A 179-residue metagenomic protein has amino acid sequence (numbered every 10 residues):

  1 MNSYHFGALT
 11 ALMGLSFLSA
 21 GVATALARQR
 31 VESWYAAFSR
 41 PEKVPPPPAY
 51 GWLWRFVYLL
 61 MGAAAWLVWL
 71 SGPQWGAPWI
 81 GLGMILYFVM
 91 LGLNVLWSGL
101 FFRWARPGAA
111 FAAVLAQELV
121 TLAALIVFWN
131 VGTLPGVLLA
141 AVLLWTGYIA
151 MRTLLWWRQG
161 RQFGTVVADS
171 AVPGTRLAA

Functional and structural regions predicted by a protein language model:
N2-L26: N-terminal signal-anchor transmembrane alpha helix
F17-A25, L91-G99, T146-L154: Transmembrane alpha-helical segments that form the membrane-embedded catalytic/substrate-channel core of multi-pass
A27-P46, W156-L177: Cytosolic, membrane-interface loops and tails of multi-pass inner-membrane proteins
K43-L59: Interfacial helix-start motif at the membrane-water boundary
L59-S98: Helix-adjacent hinge/juxtasegments
M84-W97, F111-L125, L139-G147: Hydrophobic alpha-helical segments of small multi-pass membrane proteins
F101-R106, L122-V137: Membrane-helix boundary connector in multi-pass membrane proteins
L122-V131, Y148-Q159: Juxtamembrane membrane-interface segments at transmembrane alpha-helix termini
